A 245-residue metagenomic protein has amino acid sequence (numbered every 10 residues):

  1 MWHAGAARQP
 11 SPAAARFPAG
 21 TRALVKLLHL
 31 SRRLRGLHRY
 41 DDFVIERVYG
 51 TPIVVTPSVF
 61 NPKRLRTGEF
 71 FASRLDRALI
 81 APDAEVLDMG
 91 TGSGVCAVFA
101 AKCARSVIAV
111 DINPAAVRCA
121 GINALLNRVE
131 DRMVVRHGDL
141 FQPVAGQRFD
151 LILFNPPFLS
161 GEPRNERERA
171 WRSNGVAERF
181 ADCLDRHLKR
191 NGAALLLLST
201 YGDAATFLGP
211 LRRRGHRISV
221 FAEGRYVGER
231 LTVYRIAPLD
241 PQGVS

Functional and structural regions predicted by a protein language model:
W2-V48: N-terminal auxiliary segments of SAM/dcSAM-dependent transferases
R8-T21, P57-T67, R118-R132, F149-F158 (+2 more regions): Charged, low-complexity, helix/coiled-coil-prone segments
T21-R22, Y49, V54, F99-K102 (+2 more regions): A short alpha-helix capping/helix-coil boundary motif
R32-C96, C119, G228-P241: SAM-dependent Rossmann-like transferase core, predominantly class I methyltransferases with a strong bias toward
P62-R66, T91, D111, A115 (+2 more regions): Residues at secondary-structure transition points
A72-F154, S160-G161: Conserved SAM/SAH cofactor-binding pocket of Class I
P114-V117, V129, V134-P238: S-adenosylmethionine
G243-S245: Rossmann-like AdoMet/SAM-dependent catalytic core
